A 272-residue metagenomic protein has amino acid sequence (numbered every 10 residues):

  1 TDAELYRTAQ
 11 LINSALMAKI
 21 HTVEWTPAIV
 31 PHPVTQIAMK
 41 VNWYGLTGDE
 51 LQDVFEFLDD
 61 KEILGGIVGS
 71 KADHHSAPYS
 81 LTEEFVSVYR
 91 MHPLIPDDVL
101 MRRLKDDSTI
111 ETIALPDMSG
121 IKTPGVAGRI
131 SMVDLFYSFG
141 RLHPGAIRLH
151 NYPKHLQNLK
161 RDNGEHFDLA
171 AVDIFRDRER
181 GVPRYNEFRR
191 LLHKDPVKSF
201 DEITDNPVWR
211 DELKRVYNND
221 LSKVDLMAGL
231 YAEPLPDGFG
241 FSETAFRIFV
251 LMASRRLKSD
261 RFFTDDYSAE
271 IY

Functional and structural regions predicted by a protein language model:
D2-Y272: Polyanionic, low-complexity segments and short acidic motifs
